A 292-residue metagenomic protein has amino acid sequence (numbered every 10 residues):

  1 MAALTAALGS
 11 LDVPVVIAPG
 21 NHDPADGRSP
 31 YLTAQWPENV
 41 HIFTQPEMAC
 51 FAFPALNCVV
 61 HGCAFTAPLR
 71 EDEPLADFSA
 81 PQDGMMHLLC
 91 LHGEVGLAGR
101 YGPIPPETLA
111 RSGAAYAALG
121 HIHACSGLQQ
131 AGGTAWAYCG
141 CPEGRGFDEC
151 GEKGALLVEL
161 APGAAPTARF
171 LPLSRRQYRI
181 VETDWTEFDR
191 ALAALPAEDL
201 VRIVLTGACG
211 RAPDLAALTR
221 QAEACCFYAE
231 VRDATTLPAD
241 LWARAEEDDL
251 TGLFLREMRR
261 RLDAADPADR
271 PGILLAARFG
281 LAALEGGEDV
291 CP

Functional and structural regions predicted by a protein language model:
M1-A137, C141-G146, C150-E152: His/Asp/Glu-rich metal-coordinating catalytic cores of metallo-dependent phosphodiesterases/hydrolases acting on
Y31-Q35, A76-F78, E107-L109, G132 (+5 more regions): Generic alpha-helical propensity signal that fires on short helical segments and nearby coil/disordered stretches
H41-A55, V59-H61, A135, G151-L156 (+2 more regions): Solvent-exposed, charged interface segments at domain starts and junctions
F43, H61, C90-H92, E159 (+3 more regions): Residues in well-ordered beta-strands of folded domains
G120, S126-A191, L195-P196: A conserved active-site cap/scaffold subdomain adjacent to cofactor or substrate pockets
P162-P292: Accessory, non-catalytic peripheral segments of nucleic-acid enzymes
